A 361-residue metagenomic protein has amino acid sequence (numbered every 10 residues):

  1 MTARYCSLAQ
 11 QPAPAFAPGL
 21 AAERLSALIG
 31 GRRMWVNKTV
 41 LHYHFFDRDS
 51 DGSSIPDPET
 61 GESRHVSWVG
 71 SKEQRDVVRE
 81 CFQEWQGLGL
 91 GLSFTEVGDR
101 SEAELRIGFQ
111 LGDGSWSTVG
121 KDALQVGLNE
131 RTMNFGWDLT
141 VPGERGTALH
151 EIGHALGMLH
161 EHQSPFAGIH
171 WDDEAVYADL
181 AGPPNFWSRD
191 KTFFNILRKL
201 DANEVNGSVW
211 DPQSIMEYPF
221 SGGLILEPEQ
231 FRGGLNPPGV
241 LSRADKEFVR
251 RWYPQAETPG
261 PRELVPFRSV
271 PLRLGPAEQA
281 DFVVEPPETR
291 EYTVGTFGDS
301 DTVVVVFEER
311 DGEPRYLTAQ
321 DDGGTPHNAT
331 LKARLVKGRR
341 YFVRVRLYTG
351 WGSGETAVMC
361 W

Functional and structural regions predicted by a protein language model:
M1-E263: Zinc-dependent metalloendopeptidases
L28-I29, F267, H327-T330: Short structured motifs
N37-K38, S115-G127, F267, R290 (+3 more regions): Glycine-centered flexibility motif
A103, N129, R268-V270, A280 (+1 more regions): Residue-level marker for the onset of beta-strands and adjacent loop->beta junctions in well-ordered domains
P261-G275: Transition segment at domain starts
L272-W361: Acidic, Ser/Thr/Pro-rich low-complexity intrinsically disordered segments
